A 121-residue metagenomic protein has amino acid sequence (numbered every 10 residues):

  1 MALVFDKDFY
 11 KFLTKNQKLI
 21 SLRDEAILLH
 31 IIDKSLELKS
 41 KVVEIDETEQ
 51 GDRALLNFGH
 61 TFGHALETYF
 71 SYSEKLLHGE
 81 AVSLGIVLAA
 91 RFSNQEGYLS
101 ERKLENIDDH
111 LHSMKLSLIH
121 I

Functional and structural regions predicted by a protein language model:
M1-L56: Carboxylate- and glycine-rich phosphate/diphosphate-binding segment that chelates Mg2+/Mn2+
L38-V42, A65, F92: Alpha-helical transmembrane segments of multipass membrane proteins
G51-G59, K75-V82: Short glycine/threonine-rich catalytic loop with a Thr-x-Gly-x-Asp
F58, F62, L66: Active-site His/Glu-centered metal-binding helix of metallohydrolases
A65-S73: Catalytic Zn2+-binding segment of zinc metalloproteases
H78-K115: Active-site pocket-lining segment
I119-I121: Conserved small/polar residues in nucleotide/adenosyl-binding loops
